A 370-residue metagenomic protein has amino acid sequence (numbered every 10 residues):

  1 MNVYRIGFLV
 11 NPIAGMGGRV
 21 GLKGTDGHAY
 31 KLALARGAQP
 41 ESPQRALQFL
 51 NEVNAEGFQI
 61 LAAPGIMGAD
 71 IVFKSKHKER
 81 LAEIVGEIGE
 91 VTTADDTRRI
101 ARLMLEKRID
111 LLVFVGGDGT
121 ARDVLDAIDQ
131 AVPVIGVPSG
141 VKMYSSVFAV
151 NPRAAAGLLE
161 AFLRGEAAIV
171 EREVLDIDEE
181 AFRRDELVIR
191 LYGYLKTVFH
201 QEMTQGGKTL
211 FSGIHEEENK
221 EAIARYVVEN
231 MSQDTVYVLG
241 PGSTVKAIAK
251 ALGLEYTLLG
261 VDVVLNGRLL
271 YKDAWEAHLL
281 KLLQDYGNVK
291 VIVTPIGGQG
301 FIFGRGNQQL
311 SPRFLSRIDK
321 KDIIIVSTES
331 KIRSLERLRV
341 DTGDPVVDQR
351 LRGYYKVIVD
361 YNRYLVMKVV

Functional and structural regions predicted by a protein language model:
N2-I109, A156-H215, Y226: ATP/NTP phosphate-donor binding region
G7, P12-I13, A62, V188-E216 (+4 more regions): ATP/nucleoside-binding phosphotransfer catalytic cores, i.e., glycine-rich phosphate-binding loops
M16, F114, D118-V124, Y144 (+2 more regions): Short glycine/serine/threonine-rich phosphate/pyrophosphate-binding segments that cradle anionic phosphate groups
A29-A35, E255-H278, P312-I318: Gly/Ser/Thr-rich active-site loops/lids in small-molecule metabolic enzymes that frequently grip phosphoryl groups
I71-F73, G119-V132, I248-E255, G306-Q309: Short Gly/Thr/Asp-enriched flexible loops that form oxyanion-binding sites at enzyme active sites
G89-T97, K142-N151, N266-W275: Short, charged, surface-exposed secondary-structure boundary motifs
L111, V115, V124, I128-P152: Short, acidic/small-residue loops that bind anionic groups at enzyme active sites
P152-A154, L270-Q299: A structural-propensity feature for long, helix-poor, extended segments
